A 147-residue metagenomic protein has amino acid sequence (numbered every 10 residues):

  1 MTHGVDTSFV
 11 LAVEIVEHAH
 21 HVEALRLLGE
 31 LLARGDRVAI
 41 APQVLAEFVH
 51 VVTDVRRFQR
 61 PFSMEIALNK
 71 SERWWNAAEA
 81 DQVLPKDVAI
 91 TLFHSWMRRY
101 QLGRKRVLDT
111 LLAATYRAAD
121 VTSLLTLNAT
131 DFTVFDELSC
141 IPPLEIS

Functional and structural regions predicted by a protein language model:
M1-I40, V55-N69, S147: Short, well-structured N-terminal submotif of metal-dependent ribonuclease cores
T2, T110-S147: Acidic, PIN/NYN-like endoribonuclease modules and their adjacent C-terminal/linker elements
S8-F9, Q43, L111, T130: Alpha-helix/helix-capping structural signal
E30-L31, W74, W96, Y100: Hydrophobic helix-cap positions at the C-terminus of alpha-helices in RecA-like/P-loop ATPase nucleotide-binding cores
D36, A80-D81, L138: Short, conserved active-site loop motifs that form the nucleotide-linked donor/cofactor pocket
A39-P42, T126: Short beta-strand segments at enzyme active-site cores
P61, A80-L127: Active-site neighborhoods of divalent-metal-dependent phosphate/nucleic-acid chemistry enzymes
